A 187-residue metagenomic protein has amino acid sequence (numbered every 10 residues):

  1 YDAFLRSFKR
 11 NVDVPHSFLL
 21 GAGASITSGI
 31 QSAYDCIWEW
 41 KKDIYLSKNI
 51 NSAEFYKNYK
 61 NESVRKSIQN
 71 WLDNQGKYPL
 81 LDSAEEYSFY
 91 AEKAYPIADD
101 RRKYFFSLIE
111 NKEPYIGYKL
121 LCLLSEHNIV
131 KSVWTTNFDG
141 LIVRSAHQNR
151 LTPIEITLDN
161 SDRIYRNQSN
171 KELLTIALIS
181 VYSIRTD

Functional and structural regions predicted by a protein language model:
Y1-D187: Conserved catalytic-core helix/loop/strand module for nucleotide-ribose chemistry
